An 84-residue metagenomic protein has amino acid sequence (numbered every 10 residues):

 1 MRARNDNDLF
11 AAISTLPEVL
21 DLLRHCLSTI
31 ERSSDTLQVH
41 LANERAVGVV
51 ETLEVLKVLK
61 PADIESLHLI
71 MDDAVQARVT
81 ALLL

Functional and structural regions predicted by a protein language model:
M1-L84: Acidic, Ser/Pro/Thr-rich low-complexity regulatory regions and the short amphipathic helical interaction modules they
